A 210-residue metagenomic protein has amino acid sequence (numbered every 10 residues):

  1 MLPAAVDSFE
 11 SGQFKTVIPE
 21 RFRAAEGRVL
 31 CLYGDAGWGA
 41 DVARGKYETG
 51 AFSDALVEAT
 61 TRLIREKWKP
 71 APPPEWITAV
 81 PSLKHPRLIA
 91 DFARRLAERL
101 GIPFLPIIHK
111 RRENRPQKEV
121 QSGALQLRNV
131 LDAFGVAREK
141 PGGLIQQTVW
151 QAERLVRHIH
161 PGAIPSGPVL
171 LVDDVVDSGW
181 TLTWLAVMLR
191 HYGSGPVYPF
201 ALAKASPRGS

Functional and structural regions predicted by a protein language model:
M1, Q147-Q151, G167, W180-S210: PRPP-dependent phosphoribosyltransferase catalytic core
M1-W76, P86, A90, R94 (+3 more regions): Active-site-facing substrate-recognition patch
W76, L105, L170, V197-F200: A structural signal for isolated positions on well-ordered beta-strands in alpha/beta enzyme cores
V80-L83: Structural motif
L96, L100, L189-R190: Hydrophobic alpha-helical packing residues
G101-I107: Conserved phosphate-binding/catalytic loops in two-lobed NTP-binding clefts
D173-V175, G179: DG-centered beta-turn motif at the end of beta-strands
